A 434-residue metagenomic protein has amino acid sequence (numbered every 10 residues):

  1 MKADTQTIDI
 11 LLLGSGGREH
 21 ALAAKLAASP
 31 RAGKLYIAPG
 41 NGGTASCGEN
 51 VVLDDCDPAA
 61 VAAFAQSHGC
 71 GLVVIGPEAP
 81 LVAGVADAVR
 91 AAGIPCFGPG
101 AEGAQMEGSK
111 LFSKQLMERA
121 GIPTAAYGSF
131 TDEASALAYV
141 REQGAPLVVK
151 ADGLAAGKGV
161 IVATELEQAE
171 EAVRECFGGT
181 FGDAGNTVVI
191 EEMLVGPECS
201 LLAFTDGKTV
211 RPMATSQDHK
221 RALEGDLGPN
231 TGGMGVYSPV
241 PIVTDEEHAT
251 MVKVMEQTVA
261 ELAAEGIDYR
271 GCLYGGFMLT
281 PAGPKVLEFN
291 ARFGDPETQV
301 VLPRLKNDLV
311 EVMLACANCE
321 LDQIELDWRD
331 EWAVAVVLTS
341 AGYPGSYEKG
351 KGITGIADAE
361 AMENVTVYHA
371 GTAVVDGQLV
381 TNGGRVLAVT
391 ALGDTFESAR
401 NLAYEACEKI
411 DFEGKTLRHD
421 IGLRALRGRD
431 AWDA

Functional and structural regions predicted by a protein language model:
M1-E102: ATP-binding N-terminal substructure of ATP-dependent carboxylate-amine bond-forming enzymes
N50-C56, G128-D132, A163: Short acidic-hydrophobic, aromatic-tinged amphipathic segments that line or gate anion-handling sites
P99-G159: A conserved helix-loop-beta module that forms one wall/lid of the active-site cleft in ATP-utilizing catalytic domains
G159, A163-T298: Internal nucleotide-binding/catalytic subdomain
M251-L273, N290-M362: Active-site "cap" helix and flanking loop/linker of ATP-utilizing ligase/carboxylase catalytic domains
K349-A388: Generic long, charged, amphipathic alpha-helical segments
T372-D376, V380-A434: Generic C-terminus detector
